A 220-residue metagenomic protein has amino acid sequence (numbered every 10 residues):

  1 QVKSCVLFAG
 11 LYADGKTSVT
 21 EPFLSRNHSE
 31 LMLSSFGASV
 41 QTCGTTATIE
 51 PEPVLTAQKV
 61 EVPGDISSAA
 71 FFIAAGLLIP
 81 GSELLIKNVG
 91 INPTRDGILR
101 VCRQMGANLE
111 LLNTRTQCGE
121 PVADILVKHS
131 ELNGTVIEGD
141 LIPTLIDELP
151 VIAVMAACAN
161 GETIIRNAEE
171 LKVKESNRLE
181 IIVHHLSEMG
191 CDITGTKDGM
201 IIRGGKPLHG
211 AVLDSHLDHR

Functional and structural regions predicted by a protein language model:
Q1-R220: Short, structured segments at the rim of ligand-binding sites
